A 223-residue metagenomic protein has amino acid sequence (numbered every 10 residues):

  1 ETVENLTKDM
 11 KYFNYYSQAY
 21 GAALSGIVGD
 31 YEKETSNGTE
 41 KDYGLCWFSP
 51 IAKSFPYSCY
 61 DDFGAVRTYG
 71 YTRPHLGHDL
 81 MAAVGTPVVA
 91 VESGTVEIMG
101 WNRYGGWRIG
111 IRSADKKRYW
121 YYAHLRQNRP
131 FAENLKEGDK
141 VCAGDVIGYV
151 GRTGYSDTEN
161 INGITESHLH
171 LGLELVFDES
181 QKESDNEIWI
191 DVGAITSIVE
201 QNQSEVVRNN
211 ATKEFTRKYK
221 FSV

Functional and structural regions predicted by a protein language model:
T2-W107, A143, S197-V223: Surface-exposed, glycine-biased beta-strand/turn segments
D79, C142-A143, G148-Y149, H168-E174: Active-site scaffold segments
M81, R112-A114, E174: A generic structural motif
V84, G100, D145, G151-G154 (+1 more regions): Sec/Tat-exported extracytoplasmic proteins
V91-N134, T158-E166: Zn2+-dependent peptidoglycan hydrolase active-site motif and core
R108-I111, V141-N160: Short hydrophobic beta/alpha edge segments that flank linear recognition/processing sites
I161-V223: Acidic, glycine-rich catalytic/binding loops that coordinate metals and/or anionic ligands
